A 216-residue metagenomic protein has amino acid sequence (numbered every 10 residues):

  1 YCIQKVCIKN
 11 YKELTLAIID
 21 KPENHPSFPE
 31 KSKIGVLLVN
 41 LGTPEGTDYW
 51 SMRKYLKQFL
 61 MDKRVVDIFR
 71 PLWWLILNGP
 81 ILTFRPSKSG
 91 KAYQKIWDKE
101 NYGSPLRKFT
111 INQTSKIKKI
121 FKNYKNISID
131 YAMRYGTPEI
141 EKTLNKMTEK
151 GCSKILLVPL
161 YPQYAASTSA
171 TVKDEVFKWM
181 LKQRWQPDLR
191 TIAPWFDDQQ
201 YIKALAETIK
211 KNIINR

Functional and structural regions predicted by a protein language model:
Y11-R216: Active-site-proximal alpha-helix that buttresses catalytic centers in soluble enzyme cores
